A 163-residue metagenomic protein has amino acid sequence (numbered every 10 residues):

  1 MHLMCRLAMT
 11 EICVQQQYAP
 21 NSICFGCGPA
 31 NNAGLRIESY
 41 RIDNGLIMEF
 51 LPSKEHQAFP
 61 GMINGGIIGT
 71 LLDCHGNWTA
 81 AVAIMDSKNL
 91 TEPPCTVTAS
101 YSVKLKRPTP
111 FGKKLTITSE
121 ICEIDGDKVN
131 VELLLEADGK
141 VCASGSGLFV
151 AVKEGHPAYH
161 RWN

Functional and structural regions predicted by a protein language model:
M1-A58: Non-catalytic linker/capping segments at the edges of enzyme domains
C5-Y18, T109-T116, E120-N163: HotDog/MaoC-like acyl-thioester-processing domains
Y18-S22, G65-G69, P94-A99: Short acidic/polar alpha-helix capping motifs at helix-coil junctions
A33-R36, E49, T98-S102, T116-T118 (+2 more regions): Conserved beta-strand residues within beta-sheet cores
D43, G65-I67, G76, V82 (+5 more regions): Short, charged/polar low-complexity linear motifs in solvent-exposed/disordered segments
I47-C74, T79: A conserved, well-ordered hydrophobic junction motif at loop->secondary-structure transitions
F50-P52, L105, A151: Hydrophobic residues in beta-strands and at strand termini
N77-T116: Hydrophobic beta-strand-centered segment that forms part of the acyl-chain substrate-binding groove
